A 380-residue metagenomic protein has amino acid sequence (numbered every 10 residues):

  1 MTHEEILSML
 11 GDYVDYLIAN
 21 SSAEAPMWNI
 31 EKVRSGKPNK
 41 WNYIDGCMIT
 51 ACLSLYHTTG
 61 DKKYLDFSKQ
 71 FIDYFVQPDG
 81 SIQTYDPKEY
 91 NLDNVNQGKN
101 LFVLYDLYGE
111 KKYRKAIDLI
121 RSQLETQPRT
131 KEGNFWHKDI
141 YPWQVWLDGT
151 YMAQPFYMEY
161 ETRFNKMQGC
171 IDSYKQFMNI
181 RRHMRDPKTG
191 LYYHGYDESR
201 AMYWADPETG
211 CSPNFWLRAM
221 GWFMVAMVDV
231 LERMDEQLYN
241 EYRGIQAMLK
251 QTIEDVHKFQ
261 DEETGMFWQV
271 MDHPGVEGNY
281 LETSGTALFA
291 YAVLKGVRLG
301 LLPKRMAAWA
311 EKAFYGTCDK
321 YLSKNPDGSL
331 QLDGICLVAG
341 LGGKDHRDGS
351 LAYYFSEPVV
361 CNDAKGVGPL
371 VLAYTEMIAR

Functional and structural regions predicted by a protein language model:
T2-I44, K63-L65, Y74-L92, N96-G98 (+6 more regions): CBM-like carbohydrate-recognition segments
D12, Y16, S54, Y74 (+11 more regions): Alpha-helical scaffold segments in carbohydrate-active enzymes
I30-R34, F135-Y141, G195-S199, F267-G275: Short linear capping/connector segments at secondary-structure termini
T59, Y108, Y160-I171, V230-R243 (+1 more regions): Inter-helical turn/loop segments and adjacent helix faces that build the functional surface of alpha-helical bundle
D66, Q77-A205, K324, G328 (+1 more regions): Extended ligand-binding groove/face enriched in aromatic
V145-M152, N165, G169-D172, P207-F223 (+3 more regions): Short, contiguous, pocket-lining structural segments that sit at or immediately flank catalytic/ligand-binding sites
M224-P274, G278: Oxyanion-binding "anion nests"
